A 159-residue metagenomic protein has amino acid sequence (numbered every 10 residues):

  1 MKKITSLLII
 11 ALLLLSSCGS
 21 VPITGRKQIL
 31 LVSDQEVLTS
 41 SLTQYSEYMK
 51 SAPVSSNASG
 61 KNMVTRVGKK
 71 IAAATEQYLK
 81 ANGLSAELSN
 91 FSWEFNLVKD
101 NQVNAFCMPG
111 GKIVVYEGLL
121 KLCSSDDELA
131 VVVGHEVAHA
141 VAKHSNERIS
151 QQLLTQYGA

Functional and structural regions predicted by a protein language model:
I4-S6, L13, C18-A159: A Zn2+-metalloprotease active-site environment signal
